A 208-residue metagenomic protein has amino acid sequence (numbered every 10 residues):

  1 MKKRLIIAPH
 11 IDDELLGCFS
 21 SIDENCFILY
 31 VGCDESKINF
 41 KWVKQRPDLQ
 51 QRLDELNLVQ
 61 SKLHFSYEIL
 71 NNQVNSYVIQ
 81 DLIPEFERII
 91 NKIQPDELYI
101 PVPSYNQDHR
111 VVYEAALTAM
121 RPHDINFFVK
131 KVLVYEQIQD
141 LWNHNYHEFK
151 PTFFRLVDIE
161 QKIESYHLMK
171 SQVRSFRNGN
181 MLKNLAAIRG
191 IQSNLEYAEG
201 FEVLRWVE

Functional and structural regions predicted by a protein language model:
M1-I93, P122-I125: Active-site rim/loop-helix segments in enzyme catalytic domains that contact anionic ligands
M1-L5, E24-F27, F65, S76-E208: Metal-dependent de-N-acetylase/amidase catalytic core
